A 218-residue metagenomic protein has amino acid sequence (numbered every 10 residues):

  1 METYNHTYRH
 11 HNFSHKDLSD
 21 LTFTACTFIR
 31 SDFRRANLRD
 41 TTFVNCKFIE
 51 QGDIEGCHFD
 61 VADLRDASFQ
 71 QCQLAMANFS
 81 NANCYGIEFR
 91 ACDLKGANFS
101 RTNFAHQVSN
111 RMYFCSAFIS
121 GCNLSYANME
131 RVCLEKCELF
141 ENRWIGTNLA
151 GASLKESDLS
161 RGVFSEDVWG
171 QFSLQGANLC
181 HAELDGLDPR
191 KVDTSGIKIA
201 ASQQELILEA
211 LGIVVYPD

Functional and structural regions predicted by a protein language model:
M1-D218: Tandem repeat scaffolds
